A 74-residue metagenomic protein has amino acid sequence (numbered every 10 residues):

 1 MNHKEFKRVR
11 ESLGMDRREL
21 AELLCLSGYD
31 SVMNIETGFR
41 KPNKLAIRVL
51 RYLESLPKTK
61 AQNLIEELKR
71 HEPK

Functional and structural regions predicted by a protein language model:
M1-S12, R51: A short, Lys/Arg-rich alpha-helix, primarily the initiator
F6, L20-A21, V32-I35: Conserved hydrophobic/aromatic packing and binding residues within compact polymer-binding modules
L13-E22: Short, charged amphipathic recognition helices of the HTH superfamily and cognate SANT/SANTA-like modules
D16, S27, L56: Residue-level signal for short amphipathic helical patches enriched in basic/charged and nearby hydrophobic residues
C25-K41: Recognition helix of helix-turn-helix/homeodomain-like DNA-binding domains that insert into the DNA major groove
K41-N63: DNA major-groove recognition helix of helix-turn-helix/homeodomain DNA-binding modules
E67-K74: Helix-turn-helix/homeodomain-like alpha-helical modules used for DNA recognition and transcription-factor dimerization
